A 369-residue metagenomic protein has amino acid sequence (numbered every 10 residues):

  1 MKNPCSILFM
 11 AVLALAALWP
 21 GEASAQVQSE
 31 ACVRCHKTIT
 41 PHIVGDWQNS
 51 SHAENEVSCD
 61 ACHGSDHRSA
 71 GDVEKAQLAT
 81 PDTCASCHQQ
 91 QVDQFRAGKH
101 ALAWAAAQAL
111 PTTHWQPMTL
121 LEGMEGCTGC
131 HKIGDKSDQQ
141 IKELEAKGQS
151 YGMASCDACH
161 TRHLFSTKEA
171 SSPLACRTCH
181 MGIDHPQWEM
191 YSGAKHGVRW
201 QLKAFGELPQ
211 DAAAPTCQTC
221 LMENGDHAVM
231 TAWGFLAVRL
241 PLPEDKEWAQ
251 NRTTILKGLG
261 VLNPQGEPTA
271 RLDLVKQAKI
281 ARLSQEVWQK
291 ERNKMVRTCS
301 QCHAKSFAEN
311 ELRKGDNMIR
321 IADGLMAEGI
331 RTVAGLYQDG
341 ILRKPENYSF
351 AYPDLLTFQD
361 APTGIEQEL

Functional and structural regions predicted by a protein language model:
M1-S6: Positively charged n-region of N-terminal signal peptides that target proteins for export
L8-A17: Bacterial N-terminal signal peptides
E22-L369: Short sequence/structural segments immediately N-terminal
